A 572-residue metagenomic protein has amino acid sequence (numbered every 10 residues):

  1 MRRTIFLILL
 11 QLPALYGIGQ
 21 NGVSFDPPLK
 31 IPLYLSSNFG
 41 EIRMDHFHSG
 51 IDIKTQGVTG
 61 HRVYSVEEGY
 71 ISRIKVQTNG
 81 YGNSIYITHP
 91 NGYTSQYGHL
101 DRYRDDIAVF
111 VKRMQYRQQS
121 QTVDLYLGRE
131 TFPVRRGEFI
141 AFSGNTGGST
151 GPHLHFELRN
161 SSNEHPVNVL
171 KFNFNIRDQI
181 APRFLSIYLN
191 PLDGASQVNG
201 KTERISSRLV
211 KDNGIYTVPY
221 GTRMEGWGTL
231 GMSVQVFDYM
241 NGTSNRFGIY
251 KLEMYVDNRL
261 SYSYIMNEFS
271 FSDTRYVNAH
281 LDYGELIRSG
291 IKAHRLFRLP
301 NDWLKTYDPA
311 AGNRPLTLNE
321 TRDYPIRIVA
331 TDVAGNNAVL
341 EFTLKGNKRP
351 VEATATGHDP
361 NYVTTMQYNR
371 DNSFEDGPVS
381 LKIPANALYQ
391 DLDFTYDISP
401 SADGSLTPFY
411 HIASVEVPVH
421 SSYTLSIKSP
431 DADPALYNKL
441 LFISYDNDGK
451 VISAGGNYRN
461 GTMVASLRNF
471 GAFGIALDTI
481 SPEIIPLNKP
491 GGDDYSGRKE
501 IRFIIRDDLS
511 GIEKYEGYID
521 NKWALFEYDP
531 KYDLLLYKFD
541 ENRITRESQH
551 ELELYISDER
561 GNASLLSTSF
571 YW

Functional and structural regions predicted by a protein language model:
M1-S24: Bacterial Sec-dependent N-terminal signal peptides
G17-T94, D101-D106, S120-E130, R135-R136 (+2 more regions): Surface-exposed, glycine-biased beta-strand/turn segments
D105, R135, R177, L192-A195 (+3 more regions): Long, low-complexity serine/threonine/glycine- and acidic-rich segments characteristic of extracellular
H165-L189, S196-V198, Y262, N347-Q367 (+2 more regions): Low-complexity, Pro/Ser/Thr- and charge-rich linker/hinge segments at domain boundaries
G226-G231, P418-S426, D494-I501: Short coil/turn motif common to extracellular beta-sandwich-like domains
S233-F237, P384, S426-P430, E500-D508: Short edge beta-strand/loop segments characteristic of extracellular beta-sandwich folds
E352-T354, P360-Y368, T395-L441, K489-G491: Proteolytic processing hotspots in large secreted/extracellular or virion-associated proteins and select intracellular
S414-F473, K514-E516, K522-A524: Proteolytic-maturation and junctional protease-sensitive modules
